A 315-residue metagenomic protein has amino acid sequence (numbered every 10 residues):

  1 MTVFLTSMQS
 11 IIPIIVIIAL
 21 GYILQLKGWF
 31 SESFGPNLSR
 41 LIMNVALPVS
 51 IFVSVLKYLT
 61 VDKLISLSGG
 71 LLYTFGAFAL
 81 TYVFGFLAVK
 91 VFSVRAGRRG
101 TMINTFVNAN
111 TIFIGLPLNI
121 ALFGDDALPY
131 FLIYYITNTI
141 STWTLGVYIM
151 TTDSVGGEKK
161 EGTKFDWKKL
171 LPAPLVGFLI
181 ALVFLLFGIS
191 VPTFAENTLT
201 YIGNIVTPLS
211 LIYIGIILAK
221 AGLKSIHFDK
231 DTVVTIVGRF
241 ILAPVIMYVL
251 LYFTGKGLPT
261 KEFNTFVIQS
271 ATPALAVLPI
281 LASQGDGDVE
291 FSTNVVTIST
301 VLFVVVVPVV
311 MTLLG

Functional and structural regions predicted by a protein language model:
M1-G315: Alpha-helical transmembrane segments of multi-pass small-molecule/ion transporters
